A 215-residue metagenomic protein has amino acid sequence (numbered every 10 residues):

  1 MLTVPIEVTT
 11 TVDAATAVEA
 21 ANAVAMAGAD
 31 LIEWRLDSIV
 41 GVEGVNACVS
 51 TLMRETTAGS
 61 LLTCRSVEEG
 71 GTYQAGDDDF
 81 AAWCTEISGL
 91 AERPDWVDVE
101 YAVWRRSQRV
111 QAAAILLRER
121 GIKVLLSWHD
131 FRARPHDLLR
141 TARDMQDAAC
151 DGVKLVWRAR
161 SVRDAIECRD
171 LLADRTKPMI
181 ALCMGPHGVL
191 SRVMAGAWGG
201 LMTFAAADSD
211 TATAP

Functional and structural regions predicted by a protein language model:
L2-P135, C150: Active-site beta->alpha loop and helix N-cap motifs at the rims of alpha/beta catalytic domains
A102-P215: Catalytic alpha/beta core domains of metabolic enzymes, predominantly
